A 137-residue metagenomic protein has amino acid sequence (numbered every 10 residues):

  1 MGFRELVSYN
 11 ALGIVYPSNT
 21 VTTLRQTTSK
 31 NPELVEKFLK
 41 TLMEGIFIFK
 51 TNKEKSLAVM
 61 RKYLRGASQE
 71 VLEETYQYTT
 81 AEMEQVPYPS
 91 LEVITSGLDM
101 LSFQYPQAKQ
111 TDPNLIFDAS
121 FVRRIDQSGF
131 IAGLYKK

Functional and structural regions predicted by a protein language model:
M1-T28, L39, T75-Y78, A119-D126: Periplasmic-binding protein-like
V21-L24, I46, G129-L134: Generic alpha-helical propensity signal that fires on short helical segments and nearby coil/disordered stretches
K30-T111: Secondary-structure end/capping motifs
S102-K137: Conserved C-terminal helix/tail region of periplasmic/extracytoplasmic solute-binding proteins
